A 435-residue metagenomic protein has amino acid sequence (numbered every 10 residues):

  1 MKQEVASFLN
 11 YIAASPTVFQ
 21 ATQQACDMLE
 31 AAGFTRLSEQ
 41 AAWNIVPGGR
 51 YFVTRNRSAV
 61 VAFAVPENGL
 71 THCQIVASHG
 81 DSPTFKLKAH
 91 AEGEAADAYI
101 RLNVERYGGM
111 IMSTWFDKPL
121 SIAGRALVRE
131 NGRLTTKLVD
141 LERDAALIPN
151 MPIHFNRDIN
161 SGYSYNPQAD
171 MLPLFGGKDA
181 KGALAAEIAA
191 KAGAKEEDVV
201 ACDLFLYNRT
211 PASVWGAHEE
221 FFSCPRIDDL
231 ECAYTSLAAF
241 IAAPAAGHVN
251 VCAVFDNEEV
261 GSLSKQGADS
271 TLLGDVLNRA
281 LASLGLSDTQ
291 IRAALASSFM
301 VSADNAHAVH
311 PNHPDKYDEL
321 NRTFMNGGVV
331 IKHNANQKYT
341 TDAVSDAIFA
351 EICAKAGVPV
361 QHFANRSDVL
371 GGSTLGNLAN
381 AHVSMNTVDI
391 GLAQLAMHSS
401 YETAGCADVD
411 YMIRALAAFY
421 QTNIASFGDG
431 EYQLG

Functional and structural regions predicted by a protein language model:
M1-G435: N-terminal hydrophobic/helix-forming segments and targeting peptides
